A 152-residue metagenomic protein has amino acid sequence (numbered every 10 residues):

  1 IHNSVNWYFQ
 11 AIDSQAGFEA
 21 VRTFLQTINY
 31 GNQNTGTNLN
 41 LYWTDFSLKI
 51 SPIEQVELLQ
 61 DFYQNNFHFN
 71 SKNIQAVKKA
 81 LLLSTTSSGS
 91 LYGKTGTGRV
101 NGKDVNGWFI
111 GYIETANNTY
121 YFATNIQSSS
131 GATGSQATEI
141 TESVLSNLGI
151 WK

Functional and structural regions predicted by a protein language model:
H2-F9, S14-E19, Q60-K152: Structured C-terminal helix/loop/strand segments within mature extracytoplasmic catalytic/sensor domains
F9-Q64: Mid-domain, small-residue-enriched loop/turn segments at the edges of structured enzyme/sensor domains
